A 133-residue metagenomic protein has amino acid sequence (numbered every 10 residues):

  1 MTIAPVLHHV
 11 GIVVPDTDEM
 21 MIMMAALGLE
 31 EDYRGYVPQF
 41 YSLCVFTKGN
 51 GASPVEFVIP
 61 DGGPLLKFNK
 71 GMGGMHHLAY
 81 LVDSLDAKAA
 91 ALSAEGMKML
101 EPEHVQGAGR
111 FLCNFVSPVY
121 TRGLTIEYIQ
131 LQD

Functional and structural regions predicted by a protein language model:
M1-I3, L43-F57, A90-D133: Vicinal oxygen chelate
V6-P15, F46-K48, L66-A91: Vicinal oxygen chelate
L7, L27, E31-Y41, D61-K70 (+3 more regions): A cross-kingdom feature marking solvent-exposed beta-strand/loop segments within repeated, beta-rich binding/scaffold
I12, V55-P60: Short, functional N-terminal and low-complexity linear motifs
P15, D61, L131-D133: Short, flexible beta-strand-to-coil junctions
D16-E31, D86-G96: Amphipathic alpha-helical segments
G51-P54, G62, L85: Short, charged/polar surface micro-motifs in flexible loops or helix N-caps
